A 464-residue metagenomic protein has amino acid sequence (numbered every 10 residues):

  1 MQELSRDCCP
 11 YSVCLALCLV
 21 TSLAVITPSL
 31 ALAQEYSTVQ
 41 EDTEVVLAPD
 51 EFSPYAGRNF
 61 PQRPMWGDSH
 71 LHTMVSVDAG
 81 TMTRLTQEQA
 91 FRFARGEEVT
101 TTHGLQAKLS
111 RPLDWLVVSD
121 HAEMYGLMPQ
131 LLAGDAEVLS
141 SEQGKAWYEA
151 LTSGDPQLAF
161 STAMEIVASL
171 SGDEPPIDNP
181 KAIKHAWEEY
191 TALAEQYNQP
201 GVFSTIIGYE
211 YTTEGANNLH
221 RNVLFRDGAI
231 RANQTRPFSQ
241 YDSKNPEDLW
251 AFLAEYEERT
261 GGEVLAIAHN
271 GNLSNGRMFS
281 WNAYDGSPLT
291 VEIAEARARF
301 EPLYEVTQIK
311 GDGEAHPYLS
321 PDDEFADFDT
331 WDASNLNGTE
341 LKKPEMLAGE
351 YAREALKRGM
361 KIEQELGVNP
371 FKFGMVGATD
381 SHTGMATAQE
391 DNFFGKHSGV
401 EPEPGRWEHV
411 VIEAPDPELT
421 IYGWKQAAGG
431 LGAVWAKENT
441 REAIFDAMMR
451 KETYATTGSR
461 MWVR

Functional and structural regions predicted by a protein language model:
M1-Q2, I26-P28, T102: Short intrinsically disordered, low-complexity coil segments enriched in acidic
M1-Y11: N-terminal secretory signal peptides that target proteins for export/translocation
S12-P28: Bacterial N-terminal signal peptides
L30-L32: Hydrophobic/aromatic hotspots within intrinsically disordered, low-complexity regions
Q34-R464: Extended, charged catalytic domains and RNA/DNA-binding interfaces, predominantly in divalent-metal-using enzymes
